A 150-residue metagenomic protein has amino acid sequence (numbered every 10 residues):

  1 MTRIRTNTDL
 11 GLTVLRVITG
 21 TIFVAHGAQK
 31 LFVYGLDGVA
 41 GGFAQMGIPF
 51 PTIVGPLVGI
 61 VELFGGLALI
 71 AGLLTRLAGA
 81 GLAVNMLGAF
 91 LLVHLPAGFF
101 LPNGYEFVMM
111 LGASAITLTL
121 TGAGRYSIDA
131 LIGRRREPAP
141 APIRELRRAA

Functional and structural regions predicted by a protein language model:
M1-L31, T52-I60, F64, A71-A150: Extended, low-polarity transmembrane helix blocks
F32-F50: Membrane-interface interhelical connector segments
